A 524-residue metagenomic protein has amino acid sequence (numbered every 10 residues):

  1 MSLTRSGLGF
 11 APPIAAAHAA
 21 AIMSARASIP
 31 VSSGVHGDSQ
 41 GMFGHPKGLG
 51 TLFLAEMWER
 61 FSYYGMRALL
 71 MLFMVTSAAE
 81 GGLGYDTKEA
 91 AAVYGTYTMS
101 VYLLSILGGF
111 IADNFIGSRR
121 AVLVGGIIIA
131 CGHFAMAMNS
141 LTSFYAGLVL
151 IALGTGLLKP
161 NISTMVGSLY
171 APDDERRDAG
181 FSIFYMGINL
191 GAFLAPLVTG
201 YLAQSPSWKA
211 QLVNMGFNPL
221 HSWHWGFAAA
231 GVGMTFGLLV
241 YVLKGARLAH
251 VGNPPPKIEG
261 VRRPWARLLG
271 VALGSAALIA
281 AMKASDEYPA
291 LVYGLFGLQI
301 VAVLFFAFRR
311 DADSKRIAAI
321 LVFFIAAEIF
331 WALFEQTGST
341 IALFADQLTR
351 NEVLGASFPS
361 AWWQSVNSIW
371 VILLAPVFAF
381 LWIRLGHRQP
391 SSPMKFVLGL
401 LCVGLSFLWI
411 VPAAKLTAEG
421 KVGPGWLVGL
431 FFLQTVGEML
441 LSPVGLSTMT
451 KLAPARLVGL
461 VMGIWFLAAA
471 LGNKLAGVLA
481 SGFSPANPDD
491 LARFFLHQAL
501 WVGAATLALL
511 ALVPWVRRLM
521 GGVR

Functional and structural regions predicted by a protein language model:
G9-F10, I14-H45, P172, G200-A342 (+4 more regions): Intracellular loop-helix junctions on the cytosolic face of multi-pass helical membrane proteins
A68-E89, S339-S360: Short amphipathic helix-loop junctions that connect adjacent transmembrane helices in Major Facilitator Superfamily/SLC
G95-F110, V366-F378: Central cavity-lining transmembrane alpha-helices of secondary-active solute carriers, predominantly the Major
I106-I127: Conserved MFS/SLC helix-loop-helix module at the cytosolic interface between two early adjacent transmembrane helices
I127-L141, L401-E419: C-terminal ends and interior cores of transmembrane alpha-helices in multi-pass membrane transporters/permeases
S143-L158, G420-L440: Hydrophobic core of transmembrane alpha-helices in multi-pass small-molecule transporters, especially MFS/SLC-type
A179-P196, A203, G233, I464-A476: Glycine-rich segments within core transmembrane alpha-helices of 12-TM secondary carriers
F296-A302, P359-L385, G399-S406: Transmembrane alpha-helices of Major Facilitator/SLC transporters
